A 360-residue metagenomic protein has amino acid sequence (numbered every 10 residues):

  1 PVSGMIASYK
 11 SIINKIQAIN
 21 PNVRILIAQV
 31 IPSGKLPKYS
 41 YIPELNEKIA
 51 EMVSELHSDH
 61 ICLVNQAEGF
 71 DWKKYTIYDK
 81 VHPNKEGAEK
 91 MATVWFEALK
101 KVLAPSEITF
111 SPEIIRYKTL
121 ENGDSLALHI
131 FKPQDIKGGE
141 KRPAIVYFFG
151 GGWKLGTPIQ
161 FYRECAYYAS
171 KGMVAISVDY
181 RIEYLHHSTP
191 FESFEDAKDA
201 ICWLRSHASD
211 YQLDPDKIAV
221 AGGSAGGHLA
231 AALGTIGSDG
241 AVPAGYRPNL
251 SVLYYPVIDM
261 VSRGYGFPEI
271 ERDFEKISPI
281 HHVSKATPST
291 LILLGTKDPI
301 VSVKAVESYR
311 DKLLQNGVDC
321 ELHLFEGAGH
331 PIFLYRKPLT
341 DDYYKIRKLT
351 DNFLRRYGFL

Functional and structural regions predicted by a protein language model:
P1-I6, L26, V30-G34, L253: Oxyanion-hole/transition-state-stabilizing segment in secreted/luminal serine hydrolases and related acyltransferases
S8, T189-S209, K345-L349: Alpha/beta-hydrolase active-site loop
P32-S106, G329-P338: Catalytic His-Asp segment of secreted/periplasmic serine-dependent ester chemistry enzymes
E107-E140: N-terminal cap/lid segment of alpha/beta-hydrolase-fold proteins
E140-G151: Short beta-strand element of the alpha/beta-hydrolase
P158-S177: Short amphipathic alpha-helix adjacent to the substrate-entry channel of hydrolases
D199-I270, F274-E275, P279: Primarily recognizes the serine-hydrolase "nucleophile elbow" in alpha/beta-hydrolase and SGNH/GDSL folds
I292-L294, D298: Short beta-strand/loop motif that positions the catalytic acidic residue of the alpha/beta-hydrolase fold
